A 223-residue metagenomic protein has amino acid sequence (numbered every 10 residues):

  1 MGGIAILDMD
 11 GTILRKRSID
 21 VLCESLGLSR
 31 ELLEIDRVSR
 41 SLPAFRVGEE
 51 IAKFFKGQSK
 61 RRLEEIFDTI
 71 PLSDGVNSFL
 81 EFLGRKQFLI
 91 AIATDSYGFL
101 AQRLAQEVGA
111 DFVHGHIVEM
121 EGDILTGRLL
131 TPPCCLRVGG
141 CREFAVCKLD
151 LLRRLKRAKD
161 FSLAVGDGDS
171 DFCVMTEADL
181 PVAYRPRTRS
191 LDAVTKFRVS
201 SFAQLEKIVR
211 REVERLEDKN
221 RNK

Functional and structural regions predicted by a protein language model:
M1-G122: Alpha-helical substrate-recognition element adjacent to the catalytic core
F67-D68, D74-A91, S96-K223: C-terminal cap/substrate-recognition subdomain and adjoining C-terminal extension of metal-dependent phosphatase-like
